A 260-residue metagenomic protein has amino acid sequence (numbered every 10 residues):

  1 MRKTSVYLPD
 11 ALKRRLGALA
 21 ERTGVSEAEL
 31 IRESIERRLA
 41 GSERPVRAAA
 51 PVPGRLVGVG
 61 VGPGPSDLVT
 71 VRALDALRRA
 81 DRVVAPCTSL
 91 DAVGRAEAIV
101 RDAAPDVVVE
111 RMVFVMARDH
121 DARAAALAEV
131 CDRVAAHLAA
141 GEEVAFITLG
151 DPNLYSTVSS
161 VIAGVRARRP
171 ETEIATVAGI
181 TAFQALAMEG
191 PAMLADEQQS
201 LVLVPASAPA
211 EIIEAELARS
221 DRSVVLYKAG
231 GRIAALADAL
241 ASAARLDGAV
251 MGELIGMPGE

Functional and structural regions predicted by a protein language model:
M1-L8, G17: Short Lys/Arg-rich basic patches
D10-E29, E33: Surface-exposed, Lys/Arg-rich phosphate-binding patches that contact polyanionic backbones
V25-R47: Short, basic amphipathic alpha-helical segments that act as recognition/interaction helices in nucleic-acid-binding
V52-S66, V71-L74, R78-E173: Class I S-adenosyl-L-methionine
R55-G58, A139, E214-E260: A contiguous loop/helix-start segment that scaffolds small-molecule binding in enzyme catalytic cores
R82-V83, M193, V224: Short, well-ordered beta-strand core segments
L90-V93, A117, T181-Q184, I233 (+1 more regions): Short gly/pro/ser/thr-enriched loop/turn and capping motifs at secondary-structure boundaries
G150, L154-S220: Class I SAM-dependent methyltransferase SAM-binding "motif I" and its flanking Rossmann-like core
